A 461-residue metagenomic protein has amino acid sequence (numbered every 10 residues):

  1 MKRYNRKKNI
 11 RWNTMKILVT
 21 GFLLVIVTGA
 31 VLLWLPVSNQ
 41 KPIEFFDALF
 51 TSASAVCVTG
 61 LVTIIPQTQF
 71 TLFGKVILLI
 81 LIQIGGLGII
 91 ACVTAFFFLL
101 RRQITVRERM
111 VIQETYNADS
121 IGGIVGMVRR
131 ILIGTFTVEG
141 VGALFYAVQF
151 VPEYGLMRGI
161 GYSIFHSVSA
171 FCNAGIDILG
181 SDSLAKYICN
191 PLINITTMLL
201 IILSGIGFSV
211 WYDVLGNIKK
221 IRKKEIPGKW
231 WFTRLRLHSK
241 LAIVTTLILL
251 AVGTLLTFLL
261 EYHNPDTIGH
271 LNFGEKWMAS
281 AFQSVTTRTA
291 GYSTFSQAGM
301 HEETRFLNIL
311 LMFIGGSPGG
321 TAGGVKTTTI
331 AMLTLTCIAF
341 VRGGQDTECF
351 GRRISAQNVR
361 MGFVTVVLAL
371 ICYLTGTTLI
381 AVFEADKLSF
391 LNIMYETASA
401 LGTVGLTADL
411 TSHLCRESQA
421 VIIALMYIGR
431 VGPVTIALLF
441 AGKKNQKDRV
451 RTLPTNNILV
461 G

Functional and structural regions predicted by a protein language model:
M1-G461: Membrane-proximal intracellular helices of multi-pass ion channels
